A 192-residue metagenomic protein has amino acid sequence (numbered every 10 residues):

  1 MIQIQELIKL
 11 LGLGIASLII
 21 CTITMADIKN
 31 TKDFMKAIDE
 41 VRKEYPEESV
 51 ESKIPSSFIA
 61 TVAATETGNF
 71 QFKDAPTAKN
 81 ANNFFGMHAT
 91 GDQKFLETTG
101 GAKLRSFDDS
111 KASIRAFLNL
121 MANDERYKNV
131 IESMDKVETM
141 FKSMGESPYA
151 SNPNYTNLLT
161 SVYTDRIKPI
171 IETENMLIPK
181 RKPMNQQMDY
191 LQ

Functional and structural regions predicted by a protein language model:
M1-E6: N-terminal secretory signal peptides that target proteins for export/translocation
K9-L10, S106: Generic alpha-helix initiation/capping and coil-helix boundary signal
L11-L18: Hydrophobic alpha-helical topogenic segments used for membrane insertion/localization
T22-Q192: Catalytic cores of secreted/periplasmic lytic hydrolases that degrade extracellular macromolecules
